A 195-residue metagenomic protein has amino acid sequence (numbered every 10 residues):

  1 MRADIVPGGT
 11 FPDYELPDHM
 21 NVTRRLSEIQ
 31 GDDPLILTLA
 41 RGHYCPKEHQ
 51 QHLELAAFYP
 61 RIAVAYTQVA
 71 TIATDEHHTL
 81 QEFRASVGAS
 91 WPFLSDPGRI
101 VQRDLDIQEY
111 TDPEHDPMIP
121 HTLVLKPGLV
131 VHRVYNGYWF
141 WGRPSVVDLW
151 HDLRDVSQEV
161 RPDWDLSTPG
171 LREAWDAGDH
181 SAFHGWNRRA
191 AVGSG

Functional and structural regions predicted by a protein language model:
M1-G195: Chalcogenol-based redox active-site neighborhoods
